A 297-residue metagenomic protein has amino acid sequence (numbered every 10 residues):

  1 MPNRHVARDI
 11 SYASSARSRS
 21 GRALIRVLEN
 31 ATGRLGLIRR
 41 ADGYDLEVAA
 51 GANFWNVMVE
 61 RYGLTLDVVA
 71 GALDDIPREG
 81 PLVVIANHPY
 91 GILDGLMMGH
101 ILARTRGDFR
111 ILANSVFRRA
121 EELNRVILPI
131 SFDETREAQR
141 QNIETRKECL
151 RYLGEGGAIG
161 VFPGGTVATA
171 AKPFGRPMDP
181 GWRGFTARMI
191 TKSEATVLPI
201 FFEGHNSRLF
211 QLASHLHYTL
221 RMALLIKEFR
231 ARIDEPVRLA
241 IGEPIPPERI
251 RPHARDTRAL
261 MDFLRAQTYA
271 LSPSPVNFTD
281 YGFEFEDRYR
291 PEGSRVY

Functional and structural regions predicted by a protein language model:
M1-I85, G95-M97, R104-D108, N124-R125 (+1 more regions): Membrane-anchoring hydrophobic helices of lipid-metabolizing enzymes
P2-Y12, N142-Y297: Non-catalytic C-terminal accessory region of glycerolipid acyltransferases and related lyso-lipid remodeling enzymes
V59-L64, H88, T135-R140, G175-R176: Short, flexible loop segments at the rims of nucleotide/cofactor-binding pockets, characterized by
V83-I85, P129, G160-F162: Structural motif
H88-I92, V167-A168: Gly/Ser/Thr-rich loops at beta-strand to alpha-helix junctions that form or flank small-molecule/cofactor-binding
L93, M97-H100, F185-R188: Short amphipathic alpha-helical face segments that pack within enzyme cores and frequently flank/anchor catalytic
H100-A103, P177-D179: Glycine-rich, phosphate-binding/catalytic loops in enzymes
A103, F109-N142, R146-C149, L153: Conserved nucleotide-cofactor-binding alpha/beta core module
